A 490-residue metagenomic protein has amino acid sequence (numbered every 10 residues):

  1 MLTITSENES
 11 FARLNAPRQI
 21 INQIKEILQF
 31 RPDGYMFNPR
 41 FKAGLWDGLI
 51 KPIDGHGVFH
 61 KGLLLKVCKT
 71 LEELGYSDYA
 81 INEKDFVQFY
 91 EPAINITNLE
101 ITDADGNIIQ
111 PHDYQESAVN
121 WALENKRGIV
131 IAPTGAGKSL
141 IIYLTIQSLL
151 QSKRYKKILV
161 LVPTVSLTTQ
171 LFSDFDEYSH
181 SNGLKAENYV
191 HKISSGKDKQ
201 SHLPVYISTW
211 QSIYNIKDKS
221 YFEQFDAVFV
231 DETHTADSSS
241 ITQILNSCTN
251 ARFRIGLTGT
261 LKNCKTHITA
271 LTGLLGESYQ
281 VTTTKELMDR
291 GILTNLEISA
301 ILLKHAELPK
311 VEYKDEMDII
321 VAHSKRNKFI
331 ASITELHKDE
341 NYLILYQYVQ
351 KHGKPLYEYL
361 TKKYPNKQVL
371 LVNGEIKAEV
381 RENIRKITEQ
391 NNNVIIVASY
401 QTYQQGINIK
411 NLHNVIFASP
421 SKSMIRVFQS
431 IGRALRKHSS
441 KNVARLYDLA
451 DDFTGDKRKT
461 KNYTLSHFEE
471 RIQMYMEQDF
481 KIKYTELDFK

Functional and structural regions predicted by a protein language model:
N125-Q147: Walker A/P-loop
S139-L144, S148-L149, R154-E177, Y348-Q350: Conserved Walker A/P-loop ATP-binding site and its immediately adjacent core in helicase/helicase-like ATPase domains
K157-T168, I319-K328, S332-Y359, Y475: Conserved strand-helix element at the start of the C-terminal RecA-like helicase core
S166-K192, K363: Conserved helix-turn-beta segment of the N-terminal RecA-like "Helicase ATP-binding" lobe in SF1/SF2 helicases
Y189-S201, P355, K367-Y403: Conserved helicase ATPase core of P-loop NTP-dependent helicases/translocases
H234-E297: Post-DEXD/H (motif II) to motif III coupling segment of the RecA-like Helicase ATP-binding lobe
T282-Y342: Conserved interdomain linker/interface between the two RecA-like ATPase lobes of SF2 helicase motors
A434-E469: Conserved segment of the helicase C-terminal RecA-like domain
